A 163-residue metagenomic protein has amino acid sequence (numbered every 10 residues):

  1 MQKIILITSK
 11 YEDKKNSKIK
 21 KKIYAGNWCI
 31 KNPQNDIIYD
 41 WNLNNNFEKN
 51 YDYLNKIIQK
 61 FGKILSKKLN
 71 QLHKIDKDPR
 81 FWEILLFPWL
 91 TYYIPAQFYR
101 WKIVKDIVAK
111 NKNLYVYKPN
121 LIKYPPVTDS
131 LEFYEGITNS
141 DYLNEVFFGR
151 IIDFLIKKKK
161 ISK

Functional and structural regions predicted by a protein language model:
M1-K163: Catalytic-core helical/loop segments in enzymes performing group transfer/polymerization on anionic/lipid-linked
